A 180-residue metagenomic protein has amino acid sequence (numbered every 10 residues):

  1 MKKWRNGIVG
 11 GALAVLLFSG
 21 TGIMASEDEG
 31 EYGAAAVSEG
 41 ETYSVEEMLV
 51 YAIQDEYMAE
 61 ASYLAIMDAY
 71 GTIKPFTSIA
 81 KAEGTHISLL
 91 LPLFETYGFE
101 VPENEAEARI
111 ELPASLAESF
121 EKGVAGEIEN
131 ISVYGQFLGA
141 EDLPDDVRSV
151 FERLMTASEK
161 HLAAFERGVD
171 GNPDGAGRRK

Functional and structural regions predicted by a protein language model:
M1-V9: Bacterial N-terminal signal peptides that target proteins for export
K2, M24-A25: Charge-rich, intrinsically disordered N-terminal extensions that act as flexible nucleic-acid engagement or regulatory
V9-L17: Hydrophobic helical h-region of N-terminal Sec-dependent signal peptides in bacterial secretory/periplasmic proteins
L17-I23: C-terminal segment of classical bacterial N-terminal signal peptides
D28-K180: All-alpha RGS (Regulator of G-protein Signaling) helical domain and cognate RGS-like helical scaffolds
